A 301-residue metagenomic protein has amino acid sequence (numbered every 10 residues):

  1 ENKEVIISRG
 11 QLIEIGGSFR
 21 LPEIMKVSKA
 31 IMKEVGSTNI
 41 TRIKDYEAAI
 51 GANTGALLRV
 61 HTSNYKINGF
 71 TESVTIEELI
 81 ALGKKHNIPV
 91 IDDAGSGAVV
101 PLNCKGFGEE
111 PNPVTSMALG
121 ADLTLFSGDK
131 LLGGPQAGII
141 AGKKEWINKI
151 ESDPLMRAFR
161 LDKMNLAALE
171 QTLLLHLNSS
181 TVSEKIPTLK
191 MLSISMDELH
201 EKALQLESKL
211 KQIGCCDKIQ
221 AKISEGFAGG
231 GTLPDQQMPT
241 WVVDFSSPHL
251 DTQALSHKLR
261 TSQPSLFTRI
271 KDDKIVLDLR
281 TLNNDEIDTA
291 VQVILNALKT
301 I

Functional and structural regions predicted by a protein language model:
E1-H176, K211: Conserved PLP-enzyme active-site core in the AAT-like
E23, F126-G128, S180, A228-Q237 (+1 more regions): Short, flexible, solvent-exposed loop/turn segments with mixed acidic/basic and small polar residues
N87-I88, G128, A158-M164, S179-I186 (+2 more regions): Flexible, glycine/charged-enriched surface loops at secondary-structure junctions
S96, E145-E151, N178-T188, P234-P239 (+1 more regions): Short acidic (Asp/Glu) and glycine-rich catalytic loops that position anionic groups and cofactors
L132-P135, M238, R269-I275: Short Gly/Ser/Thr- and Asp/Glu-enriched loop/turn motifs at secondary-structure junctions
R160-K209: C-terminal catalytic subdomain
K190, M196-H200, L204, L210-K258: Conserved PLP-binding catalytic core of the aspartate aminotransferase-like
S247-I301: PLP-dependent enzyme catalytic core of the Aspartate aminotransferase-like
